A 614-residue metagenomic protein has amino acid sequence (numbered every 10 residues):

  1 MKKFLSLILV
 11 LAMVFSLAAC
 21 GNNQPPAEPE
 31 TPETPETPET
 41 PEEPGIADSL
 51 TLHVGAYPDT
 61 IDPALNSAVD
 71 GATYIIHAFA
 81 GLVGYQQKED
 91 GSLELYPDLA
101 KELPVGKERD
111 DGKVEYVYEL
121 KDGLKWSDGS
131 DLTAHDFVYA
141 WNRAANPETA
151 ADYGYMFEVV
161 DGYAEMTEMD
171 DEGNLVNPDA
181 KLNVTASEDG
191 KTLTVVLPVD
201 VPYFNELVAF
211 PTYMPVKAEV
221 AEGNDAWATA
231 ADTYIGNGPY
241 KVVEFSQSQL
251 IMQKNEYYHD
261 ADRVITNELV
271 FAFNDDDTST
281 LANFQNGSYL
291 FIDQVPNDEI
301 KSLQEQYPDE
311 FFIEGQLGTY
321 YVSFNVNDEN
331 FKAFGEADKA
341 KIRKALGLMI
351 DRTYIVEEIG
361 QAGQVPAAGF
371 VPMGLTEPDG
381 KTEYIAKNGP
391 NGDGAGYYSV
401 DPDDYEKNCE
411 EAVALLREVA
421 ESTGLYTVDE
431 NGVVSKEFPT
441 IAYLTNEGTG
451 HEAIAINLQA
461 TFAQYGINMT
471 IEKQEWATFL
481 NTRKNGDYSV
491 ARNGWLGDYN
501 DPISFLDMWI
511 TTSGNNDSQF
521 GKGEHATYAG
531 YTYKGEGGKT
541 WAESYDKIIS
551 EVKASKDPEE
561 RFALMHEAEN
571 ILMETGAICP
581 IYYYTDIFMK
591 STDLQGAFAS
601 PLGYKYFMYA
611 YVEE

Functional and structural regions predicted by a protein language model:
H53-R109, I235: N-terminal lobe/hinge region of extracytoplasmic solute-binding protein
V54-I76, L99, D152-Y153, F204-M214 (+3 more regions): A structural "hinge/loop" feature
Q87-D90, D179-A180, L197-V264, E268 (+3 more regions): Gly/Pro-rich hinge or "lid" segments in bacterial periplasmic/extracellular proteins
E102-M156, T194, N283, E336-D338 (+1 more regions): Aromatic- and charge-enriched surface segment that lines or borders ligand/interaction sites
V117, V138, R143, T149-E219: Surface-exposed binding/hinge segments that line and control ligand-binding clefts or catalytic entry sites
V243-Q253, V270-N330, T353, E357-I359 (+1 more regions): Extracellular/periplasmic solute-recognition and catalytic clefts
D338-A460: Append "and occasionally in soluble cytosolic enzymes with long acidic Gly/Pro-rich linkers
M349-K387, T449-Q459, R483-E614: Detector for C-terminal structural segments
